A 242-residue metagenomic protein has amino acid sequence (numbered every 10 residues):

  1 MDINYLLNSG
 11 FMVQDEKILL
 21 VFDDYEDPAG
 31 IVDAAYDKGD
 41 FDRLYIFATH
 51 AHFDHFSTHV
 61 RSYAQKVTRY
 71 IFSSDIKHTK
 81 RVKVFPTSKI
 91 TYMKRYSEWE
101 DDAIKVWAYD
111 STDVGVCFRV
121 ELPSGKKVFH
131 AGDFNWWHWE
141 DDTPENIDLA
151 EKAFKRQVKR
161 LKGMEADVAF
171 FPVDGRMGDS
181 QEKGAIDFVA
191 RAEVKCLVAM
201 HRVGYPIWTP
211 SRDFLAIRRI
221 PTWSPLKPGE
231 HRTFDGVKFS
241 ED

Functional and structural regions predicted by a protein language model:
D2-Y5, L20-D23, I104-D110, K127-D133 (+1 more regions): Active-site-proximal beta-strand elements of phosphoester/diester hydrolases
N4-S9, R81-D102, Q181-D242: Binuclear metal-ion centers of metallo-dependent hydrolases, dominated by the metallo-beta-lactamase
G10-F47, A51, T58-Y63, F134-G163: Pre-active-site segment of Zn-dependent metallo-hydrolases
V13-E16, D101, V120-S124: Active-site beta-strand termini and strand-to-loop segments that position acidic
V21-Y25, D42-F56, Y70-D75, F129-D133 (+4 more regions): Active-site neighborhood of phospho(di)ester-bond hydrolases with catalytic His/Asp-centered motifs
D27-A29, A51-F56, I76-R81, S97-W99 (+4 more regions): Active-site environment of divalent metal-dependent phosphoester hydrolases
A34-E98: Active-site HxH/HxHxD metal-binding segment of metal-dependent hydrolases
T112-A190: Active-site-proximal loop/helix segments of hydrolase catalytic cores
